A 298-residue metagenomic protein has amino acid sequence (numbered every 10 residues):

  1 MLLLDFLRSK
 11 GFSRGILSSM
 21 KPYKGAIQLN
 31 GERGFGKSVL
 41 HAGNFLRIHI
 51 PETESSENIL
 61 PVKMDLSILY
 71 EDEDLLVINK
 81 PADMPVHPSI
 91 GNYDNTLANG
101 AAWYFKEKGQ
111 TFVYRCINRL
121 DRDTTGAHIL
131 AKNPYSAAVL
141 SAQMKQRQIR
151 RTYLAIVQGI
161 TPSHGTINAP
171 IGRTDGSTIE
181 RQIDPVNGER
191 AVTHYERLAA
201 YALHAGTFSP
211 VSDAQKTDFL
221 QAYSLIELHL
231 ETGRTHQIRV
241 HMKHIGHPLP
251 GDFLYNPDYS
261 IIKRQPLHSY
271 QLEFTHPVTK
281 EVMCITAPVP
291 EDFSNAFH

Functional and structural regions predicted by a protein language model:
M1-H298: RNA pseudouridine synthases
